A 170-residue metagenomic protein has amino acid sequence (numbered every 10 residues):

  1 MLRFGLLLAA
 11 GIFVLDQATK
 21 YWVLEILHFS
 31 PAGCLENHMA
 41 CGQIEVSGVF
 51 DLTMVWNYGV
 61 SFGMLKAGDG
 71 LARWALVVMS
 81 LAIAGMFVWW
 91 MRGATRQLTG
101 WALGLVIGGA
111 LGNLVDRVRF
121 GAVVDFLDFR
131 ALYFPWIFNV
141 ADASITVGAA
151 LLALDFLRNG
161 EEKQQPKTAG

Functional and structural regions predicted by a protein language model:
M1-G170: Alpha-helical transmembrane bundles and membrane-interface segments of multipass inner-membrane proteins
